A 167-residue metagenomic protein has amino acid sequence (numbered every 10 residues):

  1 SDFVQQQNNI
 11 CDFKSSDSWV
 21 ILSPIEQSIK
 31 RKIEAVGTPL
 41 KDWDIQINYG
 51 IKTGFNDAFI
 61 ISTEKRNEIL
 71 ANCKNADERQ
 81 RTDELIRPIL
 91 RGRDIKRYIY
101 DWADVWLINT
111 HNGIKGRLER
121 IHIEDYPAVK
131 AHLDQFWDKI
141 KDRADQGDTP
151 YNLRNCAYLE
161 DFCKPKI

Functional and structural regions predicted by a protein language model:
F3-I167: Polybasic, glycine- and aromatic-enriched phosphate-binding surface used to engage nucleic acids
